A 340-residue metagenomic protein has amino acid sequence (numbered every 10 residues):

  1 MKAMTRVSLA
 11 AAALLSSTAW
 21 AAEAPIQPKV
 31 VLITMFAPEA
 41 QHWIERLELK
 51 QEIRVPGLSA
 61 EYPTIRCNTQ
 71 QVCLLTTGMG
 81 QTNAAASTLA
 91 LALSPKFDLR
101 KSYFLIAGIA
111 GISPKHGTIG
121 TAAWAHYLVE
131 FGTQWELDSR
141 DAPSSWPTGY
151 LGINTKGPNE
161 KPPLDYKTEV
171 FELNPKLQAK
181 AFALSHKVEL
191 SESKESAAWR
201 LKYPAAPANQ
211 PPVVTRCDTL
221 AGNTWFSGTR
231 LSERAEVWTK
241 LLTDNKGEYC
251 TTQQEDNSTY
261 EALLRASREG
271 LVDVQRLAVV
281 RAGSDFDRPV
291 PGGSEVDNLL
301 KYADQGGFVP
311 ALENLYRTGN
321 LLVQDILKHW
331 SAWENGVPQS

Functional and structural regions predicted by a protein language model:
M1-S8: Bacterial N-terminal signal peptides that target proteins for export
S8-S17: Bacterial N-terminal signal peptides
A22-S340: Accessory terminal and edge-of-domain segments that mediate assembly/interaction and cofactor placement around
